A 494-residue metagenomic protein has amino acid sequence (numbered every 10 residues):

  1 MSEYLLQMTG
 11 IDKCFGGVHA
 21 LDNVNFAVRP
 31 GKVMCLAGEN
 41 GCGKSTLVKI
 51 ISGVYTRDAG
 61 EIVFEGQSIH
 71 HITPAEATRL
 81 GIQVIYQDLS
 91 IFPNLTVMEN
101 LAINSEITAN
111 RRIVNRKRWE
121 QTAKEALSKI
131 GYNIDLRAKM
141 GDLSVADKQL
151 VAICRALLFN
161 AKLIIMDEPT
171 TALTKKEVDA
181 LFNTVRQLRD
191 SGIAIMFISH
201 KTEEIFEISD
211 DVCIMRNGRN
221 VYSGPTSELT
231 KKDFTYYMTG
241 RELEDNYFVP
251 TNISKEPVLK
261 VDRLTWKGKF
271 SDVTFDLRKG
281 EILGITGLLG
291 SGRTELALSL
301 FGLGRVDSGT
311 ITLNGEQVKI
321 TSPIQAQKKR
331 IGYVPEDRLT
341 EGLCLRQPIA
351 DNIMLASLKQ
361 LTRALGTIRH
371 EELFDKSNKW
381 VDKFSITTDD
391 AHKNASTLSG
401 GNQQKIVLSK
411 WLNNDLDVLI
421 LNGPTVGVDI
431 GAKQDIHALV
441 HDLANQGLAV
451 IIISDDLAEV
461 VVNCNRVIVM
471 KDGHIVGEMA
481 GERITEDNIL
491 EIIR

Functional and structural regions predicted by a protein language model:
S2-R494: Glycine-rich phosphate-binding loops of nucleotide-dependent enzymes
